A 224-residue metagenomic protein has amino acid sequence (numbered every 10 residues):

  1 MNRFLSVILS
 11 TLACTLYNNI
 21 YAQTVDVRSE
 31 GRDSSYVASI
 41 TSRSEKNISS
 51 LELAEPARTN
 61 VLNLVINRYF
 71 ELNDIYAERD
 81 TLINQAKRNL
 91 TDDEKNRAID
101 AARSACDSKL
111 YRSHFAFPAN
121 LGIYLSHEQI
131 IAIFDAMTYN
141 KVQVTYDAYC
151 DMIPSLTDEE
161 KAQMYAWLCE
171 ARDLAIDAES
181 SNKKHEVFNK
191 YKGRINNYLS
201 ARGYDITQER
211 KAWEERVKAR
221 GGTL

Functional and structural regions predicted by a protein language model:
M1-E30: Bacterial Sec-dependent N-terminal signal peptides
Q23-L224: Charge-rich (acidic/polar
